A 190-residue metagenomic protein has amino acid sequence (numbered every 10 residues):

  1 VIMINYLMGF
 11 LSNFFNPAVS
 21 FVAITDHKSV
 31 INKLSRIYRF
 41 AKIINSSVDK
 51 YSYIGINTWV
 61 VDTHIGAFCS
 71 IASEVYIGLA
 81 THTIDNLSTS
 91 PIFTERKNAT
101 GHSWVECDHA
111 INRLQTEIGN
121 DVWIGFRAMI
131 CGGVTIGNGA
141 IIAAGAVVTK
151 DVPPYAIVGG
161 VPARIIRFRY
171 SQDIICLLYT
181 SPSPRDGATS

Functional and structural regions predicted by a protein language model:
I2-N5, G9-N13: Short hydrophobic helices that act as membrane-entry/anchoring signals
F15-F21, H27, R36-V134: Flexible, glycine/small-residue-enriched loop-and-beta-strand segment within the central core of proteins
G133-T135, G139-D151: Basic (Lys/Arg-enriched) interaction patch that binds polyanionic ligands
P153-Y155: Conserved catalytic segment of ABC-fold P-loop ATPases
I166-C176: Solvent-exposed, charged amphipathic helical/linker segments at domain boundaries
Y179-A188: Conserved small/polar residues in nucleotide/adenosyl-binding loops
